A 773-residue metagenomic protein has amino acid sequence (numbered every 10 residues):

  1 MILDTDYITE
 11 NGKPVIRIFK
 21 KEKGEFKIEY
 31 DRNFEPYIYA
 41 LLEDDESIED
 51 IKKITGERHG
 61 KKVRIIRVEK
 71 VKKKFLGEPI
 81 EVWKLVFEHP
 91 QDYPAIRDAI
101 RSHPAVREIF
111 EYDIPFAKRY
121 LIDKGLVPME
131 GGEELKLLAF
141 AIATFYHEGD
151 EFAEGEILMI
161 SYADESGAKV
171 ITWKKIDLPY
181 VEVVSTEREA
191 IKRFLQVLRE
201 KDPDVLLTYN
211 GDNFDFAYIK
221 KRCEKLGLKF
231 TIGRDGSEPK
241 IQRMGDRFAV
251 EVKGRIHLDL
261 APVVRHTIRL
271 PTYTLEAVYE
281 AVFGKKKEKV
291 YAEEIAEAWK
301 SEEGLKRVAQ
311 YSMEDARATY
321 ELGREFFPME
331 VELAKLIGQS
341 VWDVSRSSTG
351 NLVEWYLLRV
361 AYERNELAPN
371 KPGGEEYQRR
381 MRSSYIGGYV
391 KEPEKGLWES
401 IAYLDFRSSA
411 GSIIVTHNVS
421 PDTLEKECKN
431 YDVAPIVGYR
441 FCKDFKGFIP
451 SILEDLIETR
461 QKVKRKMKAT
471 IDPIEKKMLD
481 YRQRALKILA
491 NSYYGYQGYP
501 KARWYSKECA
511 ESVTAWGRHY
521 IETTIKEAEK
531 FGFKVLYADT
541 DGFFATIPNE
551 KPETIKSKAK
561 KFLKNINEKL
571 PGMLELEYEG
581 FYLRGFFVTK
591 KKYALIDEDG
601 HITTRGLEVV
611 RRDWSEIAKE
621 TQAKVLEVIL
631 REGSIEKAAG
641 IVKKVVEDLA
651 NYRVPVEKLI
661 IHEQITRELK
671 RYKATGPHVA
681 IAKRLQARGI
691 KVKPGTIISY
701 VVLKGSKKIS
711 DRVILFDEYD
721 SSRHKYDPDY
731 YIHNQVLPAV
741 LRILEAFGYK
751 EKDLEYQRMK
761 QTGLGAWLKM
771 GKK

Functional and structural regions predicted by a protein language model:
M1-D202, L228-T231, M313-E314, A318-G387 (+5 more regions): DnaQ-like (DEDDh/DEDDy) 3′-5′ exonuclease domain used for proofreading and 3′-end trimming on nucleic acids
V170-I171, D177-E182, L206, F216 (+2 more regions): Active-site-proximal helix-loop-helix substrate-binding element of RNase H-like nuclease domains
F194-Y218: Proline-aspartate-enriched helix->loop->beta-strand connector
A296-H417, E475-H519, T523-E527, Y537 (+3 more regions): Common nucleic-acid-contacting/processivity interface regions adjacent to the catalytic cores of nucleic-acid enzymes
L453-T470, L486: Non-transmembrane amphipathic alpha-helical segments
R460, G532-I547: Catalytic palm active-site di-aspartate
F543-K560: Catalytic palm subdomain of template-directed nucleic-acid polymerases, centered on the conserved carboxylate motif
K560-N567, P571-K773: C-terminal, non-catalytic extensions of nucleic-acid polymerases
